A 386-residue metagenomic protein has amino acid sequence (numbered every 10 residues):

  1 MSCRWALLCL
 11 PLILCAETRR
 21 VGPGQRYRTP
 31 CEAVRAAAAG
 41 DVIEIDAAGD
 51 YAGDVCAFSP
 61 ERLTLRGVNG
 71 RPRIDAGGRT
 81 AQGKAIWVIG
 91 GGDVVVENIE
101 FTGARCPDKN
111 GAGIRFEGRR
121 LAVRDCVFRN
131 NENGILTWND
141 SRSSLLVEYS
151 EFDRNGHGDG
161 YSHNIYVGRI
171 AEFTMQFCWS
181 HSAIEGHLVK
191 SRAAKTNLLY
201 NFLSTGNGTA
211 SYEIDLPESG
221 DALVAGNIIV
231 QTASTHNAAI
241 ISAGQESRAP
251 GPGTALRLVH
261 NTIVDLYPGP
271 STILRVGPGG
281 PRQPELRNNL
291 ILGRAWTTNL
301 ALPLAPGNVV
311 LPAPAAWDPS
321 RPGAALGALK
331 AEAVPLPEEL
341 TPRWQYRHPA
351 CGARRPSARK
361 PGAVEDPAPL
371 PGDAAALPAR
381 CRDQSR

Functional and structural regions predicted by a protein language model:
M1-L8: Sec-dependent signal peptide recognition, specifically the positively charged N-region followed immediately by
C9-A16: Hydrophobic h-region of N-terminal signal peptides that target proteins for export in Gram-negative bacteria
E17-D46, D50-A52, A324-A328: Acidic Gly/Asp/Thr-rich repetitive segments characteristic of extracellular carbohydrate-active and adhesion proteins
G24-R28, G90, P252: Conserved phosphate-coordination/catalytic loops
A38-A47, Y51-A76, V88-V94: Beta-solenoid repeat scaffold
D54-C56, R73-I89, E97, F101-G323 (+3 more regions): Glycine- and acidic/polar-rich repeat regions and solenoidal domains
G323-R386: Surface beta-loop-beta hairpin patches that serve as ligand-binding interfaces in beta-rich domains
